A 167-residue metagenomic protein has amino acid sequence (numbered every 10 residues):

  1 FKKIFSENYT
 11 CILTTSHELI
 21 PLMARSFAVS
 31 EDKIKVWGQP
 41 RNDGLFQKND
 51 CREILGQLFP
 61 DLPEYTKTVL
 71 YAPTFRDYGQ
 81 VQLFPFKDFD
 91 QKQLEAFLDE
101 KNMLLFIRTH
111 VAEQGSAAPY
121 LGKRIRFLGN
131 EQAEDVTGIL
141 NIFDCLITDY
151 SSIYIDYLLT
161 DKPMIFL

Functional and structural regions predicted by a protein language model:
F1-F46: Active-site and donor-binding regions of nucleotide-sugar-utilizing enzymes
K2, L94, V136: Acidic, amphipathic alpha-helical patches
F5, L62, F97, G138-I139 (+1 more regions): Structural alpha-helical scaffold elements that stabilize or flank donor/cofactor-binding regions in carbohydrate
T10-S16, L104-F106, L146-I147: A short beta-strand/loop micro-motif in the catalytic core of glycosyltransferases that engages the nucleotide-sugar
E18-L19, E113, S152-I153: Alpha-helix capping/helix-boundary segments
P40-P119: Conserved catalytic-core segment of nucleotide-activated headgroup transferases in glycan assembly
E113-E131: Nucleotide-activated donor-binding/catalytic signature segment of Leloir-type glycosyltransferases, i.e., the conserved
A133-L167: A donor-sugar binding/catalytic signature common to diverse glycosyltransferases and related nucleotide-sugar
